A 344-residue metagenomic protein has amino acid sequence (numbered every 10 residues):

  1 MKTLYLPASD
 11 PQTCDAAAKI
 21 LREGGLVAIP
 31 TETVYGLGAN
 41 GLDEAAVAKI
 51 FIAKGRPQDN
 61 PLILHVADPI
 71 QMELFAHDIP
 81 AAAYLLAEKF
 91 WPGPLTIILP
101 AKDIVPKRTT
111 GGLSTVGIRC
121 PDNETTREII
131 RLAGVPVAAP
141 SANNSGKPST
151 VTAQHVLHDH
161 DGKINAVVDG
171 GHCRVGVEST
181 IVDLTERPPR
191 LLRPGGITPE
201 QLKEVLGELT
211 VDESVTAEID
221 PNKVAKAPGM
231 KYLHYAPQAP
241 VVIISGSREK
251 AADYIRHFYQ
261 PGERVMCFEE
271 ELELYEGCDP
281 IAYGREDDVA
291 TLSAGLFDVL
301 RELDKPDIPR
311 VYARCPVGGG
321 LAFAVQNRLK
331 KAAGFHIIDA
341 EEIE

Functional and structural regions predicted by a protein language model:
M1-E344: Active-site-adjacent structural elements in enzyme catalytic cores
